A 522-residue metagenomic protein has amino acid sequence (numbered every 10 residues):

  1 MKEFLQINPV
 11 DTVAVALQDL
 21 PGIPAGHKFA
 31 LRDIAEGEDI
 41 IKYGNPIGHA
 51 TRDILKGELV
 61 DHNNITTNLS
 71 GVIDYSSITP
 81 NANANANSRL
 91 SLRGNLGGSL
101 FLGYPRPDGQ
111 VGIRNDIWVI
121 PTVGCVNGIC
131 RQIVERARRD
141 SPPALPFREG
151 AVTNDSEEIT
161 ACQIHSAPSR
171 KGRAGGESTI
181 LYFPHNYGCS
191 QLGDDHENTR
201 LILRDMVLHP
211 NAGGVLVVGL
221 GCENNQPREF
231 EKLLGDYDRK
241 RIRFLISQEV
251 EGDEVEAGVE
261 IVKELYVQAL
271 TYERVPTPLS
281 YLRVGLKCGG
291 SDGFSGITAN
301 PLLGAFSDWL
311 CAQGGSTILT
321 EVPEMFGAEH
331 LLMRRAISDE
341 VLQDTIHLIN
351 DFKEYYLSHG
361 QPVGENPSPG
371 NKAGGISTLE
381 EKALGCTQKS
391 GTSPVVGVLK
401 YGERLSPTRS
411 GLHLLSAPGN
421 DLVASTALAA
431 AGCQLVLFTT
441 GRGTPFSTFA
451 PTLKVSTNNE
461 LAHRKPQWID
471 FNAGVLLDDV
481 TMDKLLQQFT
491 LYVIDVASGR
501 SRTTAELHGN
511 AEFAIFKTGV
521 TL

Functional and structural regions predicted by a protein language model:
M1-N83, N87-D140, D155, I159-C162 (+2 more regions): Metallocofactor- and cofactor-centric catalytic cores in central/energy metabolism, strongly enriched
A82-A84, A151, P168: Short, low-complexity interaction segments enriched in Ser/Thr/Pro/Gly
R148-G150, K171-R173: Glycine-biased, low-complexity coil/linker segments
T440: Short secondary-structure boundary segments
